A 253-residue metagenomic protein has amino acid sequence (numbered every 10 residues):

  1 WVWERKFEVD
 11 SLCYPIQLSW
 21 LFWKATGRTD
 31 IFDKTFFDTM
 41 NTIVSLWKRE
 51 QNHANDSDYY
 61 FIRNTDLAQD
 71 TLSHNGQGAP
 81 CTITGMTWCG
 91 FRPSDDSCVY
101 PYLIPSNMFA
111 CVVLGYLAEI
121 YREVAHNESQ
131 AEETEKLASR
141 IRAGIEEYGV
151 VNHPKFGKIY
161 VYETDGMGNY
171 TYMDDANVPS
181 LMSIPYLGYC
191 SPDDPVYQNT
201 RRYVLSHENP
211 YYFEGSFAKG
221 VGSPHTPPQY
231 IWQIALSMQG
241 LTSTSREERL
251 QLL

Functional and structural regions predicted by a protein language model:
W1-K6, S57-V99, N152-P179, F213-S237: Carbohydrate-binding/catalytic loop surfaces
W1-Q69: Aromatic-rich carbohydrate-recognition surfaces in CAZymes
K6-Q17, T35-T42, P101-V112, D175-P179 (+1 more regions): Aromatic- and histidine-enriched alpha-helix N-cap/loop-to-helix transition segments that scaffold the rims
Y14-D30, M108-N127, M182-D193, A235-E247: Well-ordered alpha-helical scaffold segments within catalytic/enzyme domains
S45-T65, Y102, G115-V196: Catalytic cores of carbohydrate-active enzymes
C89-P93, I104, S191-P192: Generic structural "secondary-structure junction" signal
S129-M167, S191-L253: Non-catalytic carbohydrate-binding regions of carbohydrate-active enzymes
